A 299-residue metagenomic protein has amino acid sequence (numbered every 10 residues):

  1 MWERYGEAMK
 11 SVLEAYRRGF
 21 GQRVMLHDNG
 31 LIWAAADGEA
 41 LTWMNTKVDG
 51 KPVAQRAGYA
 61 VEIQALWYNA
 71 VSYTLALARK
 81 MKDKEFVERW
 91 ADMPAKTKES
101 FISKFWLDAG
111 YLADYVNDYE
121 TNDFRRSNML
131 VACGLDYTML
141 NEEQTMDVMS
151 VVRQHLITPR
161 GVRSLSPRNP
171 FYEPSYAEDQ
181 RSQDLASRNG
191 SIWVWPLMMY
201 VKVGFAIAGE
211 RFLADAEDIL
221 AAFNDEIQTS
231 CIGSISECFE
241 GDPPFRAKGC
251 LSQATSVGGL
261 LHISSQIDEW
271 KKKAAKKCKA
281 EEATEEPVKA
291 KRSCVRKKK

Functional and structural regions predicted by a protein language model:
M1-N45, A60-Q64, Y68, T145 (+3 more regions): Aromatic-rich carbohydrate-recognition surfaces in CAZymes
E3, A54-A57, V61, K84 (+3 more regions): Charge-dense, low-complexity intrinsically disordered segments
S11-V12, K51-E62, N69, F124-H155 (+1 more regions): Contiguous hydrophobic segments
R17-D28, I32-W33, L66-S150, Q154-Y176 (+1 more regions): Catalytic cores of carbohydrate-active enzymes
W33, S150-R160, S164-S175, R181-I192 (+1 more regions): Non-catalytic C-terminal accessory modules of carbohydrate-active enzymes
L41-Q55: Aromatic- and acidic-residue-enriched carbohydrate-binding clefts of CAZyme catalytic domains
A54-E62, Y119-D123, D184-S191, A247 (+1 more regions): Short, solvent-exposed segments of well-ordered alpha helices
